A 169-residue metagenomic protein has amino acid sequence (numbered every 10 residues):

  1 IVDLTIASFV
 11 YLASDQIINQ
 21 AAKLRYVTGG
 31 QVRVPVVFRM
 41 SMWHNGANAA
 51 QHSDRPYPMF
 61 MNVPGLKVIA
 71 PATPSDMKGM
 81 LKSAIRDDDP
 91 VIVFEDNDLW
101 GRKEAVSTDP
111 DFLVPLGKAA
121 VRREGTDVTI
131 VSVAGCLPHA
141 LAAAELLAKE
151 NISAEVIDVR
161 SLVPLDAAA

Functional and structural regions predicted by a protein language model:
I1-V131, C136-H139, A154: Conserved thiamine diphosphate
E145, E150-A169: Generic long, charged, amphipathic alpha-helical segments
